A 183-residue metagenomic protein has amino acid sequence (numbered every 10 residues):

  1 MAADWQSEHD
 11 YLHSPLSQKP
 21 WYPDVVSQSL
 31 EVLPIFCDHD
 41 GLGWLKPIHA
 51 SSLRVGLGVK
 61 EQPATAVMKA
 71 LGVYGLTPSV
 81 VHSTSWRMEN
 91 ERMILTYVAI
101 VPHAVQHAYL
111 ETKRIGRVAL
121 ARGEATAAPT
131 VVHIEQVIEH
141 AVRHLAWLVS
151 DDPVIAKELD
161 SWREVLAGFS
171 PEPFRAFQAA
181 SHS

Functional and structural regions predicted by a protein language model:
M1, G72, P102: Residue-level marker of positions within ordered structural domains that often coincide with functionally constrained
A2-Q28: Acidic, metal-coordinating catalytic segment for phosphate/diphosphate chemistry, firing primarily on the Nudix
D4, D10, D24, D38-D40 (+2 more regions): Acidic-enriched, low-complexity/disordered segments with a strong bias for Aspartate over Glutamate
L12, V67, L71, H133-E139: Unusually extended, aromatic-enriched hydrophobic runs near protein termini
K19-S79, S85-R92, A119-A128: Conserved Nudix-box catalytic region and its N-terminal flanking loop in Nudix hydrolases and closely related
G43-V55, R87-I100, A104-S183: Nudix hydrolase/Nudix homology domain
